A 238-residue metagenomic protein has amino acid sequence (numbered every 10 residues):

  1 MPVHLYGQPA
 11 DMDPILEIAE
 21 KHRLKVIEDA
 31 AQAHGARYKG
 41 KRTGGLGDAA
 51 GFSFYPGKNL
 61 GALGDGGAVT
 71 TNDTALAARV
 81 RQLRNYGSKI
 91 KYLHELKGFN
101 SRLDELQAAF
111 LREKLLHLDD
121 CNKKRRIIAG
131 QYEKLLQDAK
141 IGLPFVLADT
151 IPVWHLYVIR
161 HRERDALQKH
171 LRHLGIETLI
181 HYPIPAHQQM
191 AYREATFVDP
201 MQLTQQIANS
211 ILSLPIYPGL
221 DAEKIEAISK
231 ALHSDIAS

Functional and structural regions predicted by a protein language model:
M1-A62, V69-T70, S213: Active-site phosphate-binding strand-loop segment of PLP-dependent enzymes
M1-V3, Q8, M12-P14, K21 (+2 more regions): PLP-dependent aminotransferase class I/II
A31-Q32, Y55, D65, R81-N85 (+1 more regions): Histidine-centered beta-alpha loop that forms part of the nucleotide-sugar donor binding/catalytic region in diverse
A33, G66, Q131-E133: Short, acidic/polar N-cap/turn motifs at the starts of alpha helices
